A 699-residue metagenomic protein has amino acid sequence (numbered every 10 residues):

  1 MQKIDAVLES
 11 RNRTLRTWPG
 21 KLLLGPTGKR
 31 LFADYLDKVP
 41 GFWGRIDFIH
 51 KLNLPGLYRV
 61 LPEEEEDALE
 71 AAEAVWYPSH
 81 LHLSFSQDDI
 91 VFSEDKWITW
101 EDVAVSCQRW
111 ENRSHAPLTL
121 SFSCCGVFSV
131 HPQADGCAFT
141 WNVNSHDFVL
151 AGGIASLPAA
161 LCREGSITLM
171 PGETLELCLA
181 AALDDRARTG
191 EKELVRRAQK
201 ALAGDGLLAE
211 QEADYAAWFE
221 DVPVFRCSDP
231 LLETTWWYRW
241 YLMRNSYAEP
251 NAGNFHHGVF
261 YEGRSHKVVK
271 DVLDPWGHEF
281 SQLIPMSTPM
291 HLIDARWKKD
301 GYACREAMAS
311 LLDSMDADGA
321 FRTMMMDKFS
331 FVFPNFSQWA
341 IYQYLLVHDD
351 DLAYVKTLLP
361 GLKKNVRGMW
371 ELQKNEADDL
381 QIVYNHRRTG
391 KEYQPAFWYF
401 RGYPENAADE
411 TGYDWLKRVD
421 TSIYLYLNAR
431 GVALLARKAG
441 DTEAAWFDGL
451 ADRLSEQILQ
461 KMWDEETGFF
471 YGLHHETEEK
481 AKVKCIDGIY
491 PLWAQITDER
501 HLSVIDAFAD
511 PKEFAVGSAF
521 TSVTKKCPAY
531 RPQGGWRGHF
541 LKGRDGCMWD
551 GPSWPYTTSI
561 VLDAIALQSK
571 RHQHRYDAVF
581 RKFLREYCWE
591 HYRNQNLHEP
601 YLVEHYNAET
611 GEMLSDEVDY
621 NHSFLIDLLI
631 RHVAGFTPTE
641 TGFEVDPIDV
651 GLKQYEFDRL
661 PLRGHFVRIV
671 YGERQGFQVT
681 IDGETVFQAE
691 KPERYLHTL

Functional and structural regions predicted by a protein language model:
M1-T234, L567-R571, W589, D619-S623 (+1 more regions): Terminal accessory carbohydrate-recognition/targeting modules of carbohydrate-active enzymes
Q2-G56, L283, S337-D351, E466-F508 (+4 more regions): C-terminal capping/lid segments that line or modulate ligand- or cofactor-binding pockets
C107, S123-G126, T140, L292 (+11 more regions): Short, well-ordered alpha-helical packing segments
M170-K200, W276-G277, D318-F336, Q343 (+8 more regions): The feature captures the catalytic groove of carbohydrate-active enzymes
L208-H348, L352-K356, K363, K480-A494 (+3 more regions): Substrate-binding groove/exosite segments of carbohydrate-active enzymes
L231-H256, A295-K298, D316, V347-V419 (+7 more regions): Active-site acid/base region of carbohydrate-active enzymes
P250, H348, V432, A436-A439 (+2 more regions): Long alpha-helical scaffolds in large eukaryotic adaptor/regulatory proteins, encompassing alpha-solenoid repeat systems
